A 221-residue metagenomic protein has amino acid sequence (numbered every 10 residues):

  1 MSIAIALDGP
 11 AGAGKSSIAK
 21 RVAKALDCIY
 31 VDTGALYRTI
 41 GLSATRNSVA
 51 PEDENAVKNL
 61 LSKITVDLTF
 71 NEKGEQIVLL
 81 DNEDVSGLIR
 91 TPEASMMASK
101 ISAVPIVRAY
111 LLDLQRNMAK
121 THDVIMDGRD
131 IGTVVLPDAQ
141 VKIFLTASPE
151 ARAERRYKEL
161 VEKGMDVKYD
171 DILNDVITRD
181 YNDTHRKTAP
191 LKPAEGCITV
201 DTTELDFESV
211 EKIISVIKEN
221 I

Functional and structural regions predicted by a protein language model:
L7: Hydrophobic anchor at the beta1->P-loop junction of P-loop NTPases
P10: P-loop (Walker A) phosphate-binding loop of NTP-binding proteins
A13: ATP-binding Walker
S16: Walker A/P-loop
A25-R90: N-terminal phosphate/diphosphate-binding loop that engages ATP/GTP or pyrophosphate donors across diverse enzyme folds
L79-S86, Y157-K163, Y181-I221: NTP-dependent small-molecule kinase module
S86-K163: ATP-dependent NMP and nucleoside kinases share a basic, alpha-helical "lid"
